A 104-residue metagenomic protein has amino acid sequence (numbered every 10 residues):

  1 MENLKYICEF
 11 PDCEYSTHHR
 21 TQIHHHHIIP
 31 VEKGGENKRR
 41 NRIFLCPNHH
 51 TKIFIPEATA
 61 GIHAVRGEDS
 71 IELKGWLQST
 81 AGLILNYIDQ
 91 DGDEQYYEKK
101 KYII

Functional and structural regions predicted by a protein language model:
M1-I7, E98-Y102: Short helix-coil boundary/hinge micro-motifs
E2, P11, R40, L85-G92: Intrinsic-disorder/low-complexity regions
L4, R40, H50, T59-I62 (+2 more regions): Low-complexity, intrinsically disordered short peptide segments enriched in small/polar/basic residues
E9-F44, I53, E57-A64: Histidine-centered nuclease catalytic patch
I29, I43, K52, I71 (+1 more regions): Intrinsic disorder/low-complexity detector
V31-P47, R66-L83: Short microdomains enriched in Cys/His and/or Lys/Arg
E68-I104: Short flanking/linker segments adjacent to small metal-binding domains or redox-active Cys/His motifs
